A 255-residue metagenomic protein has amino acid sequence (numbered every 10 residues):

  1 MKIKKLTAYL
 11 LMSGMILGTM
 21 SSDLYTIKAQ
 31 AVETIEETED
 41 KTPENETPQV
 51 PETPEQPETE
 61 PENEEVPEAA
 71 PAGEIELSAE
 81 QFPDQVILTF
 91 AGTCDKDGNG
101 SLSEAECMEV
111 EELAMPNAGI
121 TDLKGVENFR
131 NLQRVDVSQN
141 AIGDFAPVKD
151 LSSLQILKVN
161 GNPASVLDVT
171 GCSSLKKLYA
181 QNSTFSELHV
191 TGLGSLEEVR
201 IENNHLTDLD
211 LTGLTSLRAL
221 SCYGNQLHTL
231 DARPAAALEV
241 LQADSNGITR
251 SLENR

Functional and structural regions predicted by a protein language model:
M1-L10: Bacterial N-terminal signal peptides that target proteins for export
K2, S21, Y25-R134, A141 (+4 more regions): N-terminal capping/linker segments that flank leucine-rich repeat
L11, M15-T19: Hydrophobic core
V110, L132, L154, A164 (+8 more regions): Conserved hydrophobic position(s) of the canonical leucine-rich repeat
E111-M115, V135-V137, Q155-V159, K176-A180 (+3 more regions): Conserved hydrophobic beta-strand positions in leucine-rich repeat
L123-V126, F145-V148, L167-V169, L188-V190 (+3 more regions): Canonical leucine-rich repeat
R233-R255: Leucine-rich solenoid repeat scaffolds
